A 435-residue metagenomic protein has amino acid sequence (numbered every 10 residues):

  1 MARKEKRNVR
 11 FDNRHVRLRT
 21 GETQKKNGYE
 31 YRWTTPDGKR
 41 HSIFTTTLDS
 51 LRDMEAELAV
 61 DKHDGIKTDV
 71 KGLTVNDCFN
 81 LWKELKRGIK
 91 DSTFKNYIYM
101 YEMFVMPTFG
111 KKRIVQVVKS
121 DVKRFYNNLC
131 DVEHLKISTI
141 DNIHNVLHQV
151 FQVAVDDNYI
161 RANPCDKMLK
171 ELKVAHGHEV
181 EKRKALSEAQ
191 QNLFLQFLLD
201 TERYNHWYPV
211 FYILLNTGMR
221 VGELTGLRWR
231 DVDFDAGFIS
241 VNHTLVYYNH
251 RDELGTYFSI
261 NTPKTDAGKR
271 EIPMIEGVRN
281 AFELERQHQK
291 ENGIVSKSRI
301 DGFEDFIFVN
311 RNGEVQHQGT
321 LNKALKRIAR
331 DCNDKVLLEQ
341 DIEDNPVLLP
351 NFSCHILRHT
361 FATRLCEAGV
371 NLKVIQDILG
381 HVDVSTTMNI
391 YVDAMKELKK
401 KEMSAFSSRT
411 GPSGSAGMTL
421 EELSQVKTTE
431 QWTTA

Functional and structural regions predicted by a protein language model:
M1-L73, D77-E84, Y99, R124 (+5 more regions): Basic/aromatic DNA-contact patch characteristic of tyrosine site-specific recombinases
M1-R3, A236, Y247-K269, E276-V278 (+2 more regions): C-terminal secondary-structure termini that scaffold catalytic or DNA-interacting sites
S42-I43, T47, K71, K83-P164 (+3 more regions): N-terminal core-binding DNA-recognition domain of tyrosine site-specific recombinases/integrases
F79, V105, V122, L147-V150 (+7 more regions): Conserved hydrophobic/aromatic pocket- or pore-lining residues that grip, position, or stack substrates in active sites
I137, D141-N145, D156, I160 (+5 more regions): Basic, Lys/Arg- and aromatic-enriched nucleic-acid-binding interface segment
K170, L227-E291, V295-F303: Conserved tyrosine-mediated DNA breakage-rejoining catalytic core shared by Y-recombinases
G177, L245-Y247, T360, L379-A405: Catalytic-site neighborhood detector that most strongly recognizes the C-terminal catalytic loop/helix of tyrosine
Q196-W207, I272, H288-S298, F303-F306 (+3 more regions): Short, basic (Lys/Arg/His-rich) helix/loop patches that form interaction surfaces in the mid-to-C-terminal regions
